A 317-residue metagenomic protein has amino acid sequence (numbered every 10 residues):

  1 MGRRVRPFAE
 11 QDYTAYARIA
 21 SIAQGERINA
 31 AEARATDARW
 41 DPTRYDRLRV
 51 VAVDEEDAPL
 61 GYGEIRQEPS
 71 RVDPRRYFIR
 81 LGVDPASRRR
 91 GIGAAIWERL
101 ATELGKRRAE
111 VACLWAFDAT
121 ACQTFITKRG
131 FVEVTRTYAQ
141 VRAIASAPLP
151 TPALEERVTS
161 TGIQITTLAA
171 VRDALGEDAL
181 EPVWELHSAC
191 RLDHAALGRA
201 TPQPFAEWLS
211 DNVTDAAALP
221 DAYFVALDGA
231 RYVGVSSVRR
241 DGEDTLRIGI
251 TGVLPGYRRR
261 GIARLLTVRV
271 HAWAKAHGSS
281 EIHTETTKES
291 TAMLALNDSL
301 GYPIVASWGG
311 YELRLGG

Functional and structural regions predicted by a protein language model:
M1-R39, Y45, V51-D54, A58 (+1 more regions): Short amphipathic alpha-helix that is part of the acyltransferase structural core
E10-Y13, A20-D118, L227-D228, Y232-G249 (+1 more regions): Conserved donor-binding loop and adjoining core beta-sheet/short helix segment in diverse acyl/aminoacyl transferases
A20, R49, W97, Q140 (+5 more regions): Polar/charged side chains located within well-ordered beta-strands of beta-rich proteins
P69, P85-L175, G309-L313: Acyl-donor-binding surface of acyltransferase catalytic domains
R89-T102, V253, R259-A272, A295 (+1 more regions): Conserved acetyl-CoA-binding loop-helix of GNAT-fold acetyltransferases
R129-L149, A222, A272, H277-G317: Active-site/acyl-donor-binding loops of N-acyltransferases
L197-A230, V235: A mid-sequence, solvent-exposed acidic-amphipathic segment
V233-T251, R259-R269, W273-H283: Extended hydrophobic/aromatic segments used for targeting, binding, or gating
